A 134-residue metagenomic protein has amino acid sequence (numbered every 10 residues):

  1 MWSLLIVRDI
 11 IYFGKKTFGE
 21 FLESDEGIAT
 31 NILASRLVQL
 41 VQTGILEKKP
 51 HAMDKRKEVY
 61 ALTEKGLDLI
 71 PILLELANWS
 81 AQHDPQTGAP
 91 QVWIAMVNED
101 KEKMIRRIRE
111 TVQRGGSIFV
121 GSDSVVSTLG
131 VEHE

Functional and structural regions predicted by a protein language model:
M1-A29: N-terminal helix-turn-helix DNA-binding core of bacterial DNA-binding proteins
M1-D9, V41, E58-Y60, L73: A general secondary-structure boundary signal
Y12, Q39, D68: Active-site micro-motifs of SAM-dependent methyltransferase domains
Y12, Q42, N78-A81: Residues at helix-coil transition
G19, V38, E58: Residues within the helices of the helix-turn-helix
S24-H51, K55: Canonical helix-turn-helix DNA-binding module
A52-E75: Basic, amphipathic "hinge/linker" alpha-helix immediately C-terminal to the N-terminal HTH DNA-binding motif
P71-E134: C-terminal regulatory/oligomerization modules of transcriptional regulators
